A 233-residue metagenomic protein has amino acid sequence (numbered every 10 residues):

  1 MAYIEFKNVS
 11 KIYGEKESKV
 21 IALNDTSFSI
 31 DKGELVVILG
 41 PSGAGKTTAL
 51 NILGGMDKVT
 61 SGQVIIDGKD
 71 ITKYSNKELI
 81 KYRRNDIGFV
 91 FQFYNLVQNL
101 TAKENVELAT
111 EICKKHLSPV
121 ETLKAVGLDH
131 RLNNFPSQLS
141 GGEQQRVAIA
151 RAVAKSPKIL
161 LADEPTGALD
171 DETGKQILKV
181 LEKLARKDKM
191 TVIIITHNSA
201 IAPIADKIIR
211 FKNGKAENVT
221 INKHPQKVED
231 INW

Functional and structural regions predicted by a protein language model:
A2-F211: ABC family nucleotide-binding domain
K207, K215-W233: Conserved beta-strand-loop-alpha-helix hinge in the C-terminal portion of ABC ATPase nucleotide-binding domains
